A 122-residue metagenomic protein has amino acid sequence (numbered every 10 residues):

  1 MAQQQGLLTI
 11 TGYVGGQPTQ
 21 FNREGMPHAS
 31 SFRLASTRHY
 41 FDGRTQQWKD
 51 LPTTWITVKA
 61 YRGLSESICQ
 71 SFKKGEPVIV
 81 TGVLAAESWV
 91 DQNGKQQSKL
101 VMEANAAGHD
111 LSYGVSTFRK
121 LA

Functional and structural regions predicted by a protein language model:
M1-A122: Single-stranded nucleic acid-binding surfaces, predominantly the OB-fold ssDNA-binding core
